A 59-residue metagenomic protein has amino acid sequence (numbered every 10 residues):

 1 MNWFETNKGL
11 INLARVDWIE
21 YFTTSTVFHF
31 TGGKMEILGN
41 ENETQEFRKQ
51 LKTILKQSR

Functional and structural regions predicted by a protein language model:
N2-L10, R15-R59: Acidic, Ser/Thr- and proline-rich intrinsically disordered linker/docking segments of eukaryotic scaffolds
